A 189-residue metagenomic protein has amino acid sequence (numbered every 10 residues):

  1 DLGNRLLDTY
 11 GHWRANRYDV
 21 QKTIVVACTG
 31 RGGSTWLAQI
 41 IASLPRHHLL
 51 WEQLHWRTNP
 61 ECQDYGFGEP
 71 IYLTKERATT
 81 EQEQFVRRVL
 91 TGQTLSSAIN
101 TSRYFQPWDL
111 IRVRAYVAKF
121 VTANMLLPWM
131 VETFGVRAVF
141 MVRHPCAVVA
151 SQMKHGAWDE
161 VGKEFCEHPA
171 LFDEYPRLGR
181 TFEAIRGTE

Functional and structural regions predicted by a protein language model:
D1-S102, K154, W158: PAPS-dependent sulfotransferase catalytic core
W13, Q39, G68-P70, K75 (+7 more regions): Generic signature of intrinsically disordered, low-complexity segments enriched in small/polar residues
N16, Q106-L110, V131: A general structural signal for short secondary-structure junctions and capping/turn motifs
V20-Q21, R31-G32, I111-V113, E132-G135: Short, well-ordered loop/turn elements at secondary-structure boundaries
Q63, R103-Q106, L171-E174: A short, terminal or domain-edge coil/loop segment
T74-E81, D109-I111, T122, F165-A170: Short, Lys/Arg-enriched charge-dense amphipathic segments
S97-L126: Glycine-rich phosphate-binding loop used to anchor ATP phosphates in small-molecule kinases, encompassing both
A115-E189: PAPS-dependent sulfotransferase catalytic domain
